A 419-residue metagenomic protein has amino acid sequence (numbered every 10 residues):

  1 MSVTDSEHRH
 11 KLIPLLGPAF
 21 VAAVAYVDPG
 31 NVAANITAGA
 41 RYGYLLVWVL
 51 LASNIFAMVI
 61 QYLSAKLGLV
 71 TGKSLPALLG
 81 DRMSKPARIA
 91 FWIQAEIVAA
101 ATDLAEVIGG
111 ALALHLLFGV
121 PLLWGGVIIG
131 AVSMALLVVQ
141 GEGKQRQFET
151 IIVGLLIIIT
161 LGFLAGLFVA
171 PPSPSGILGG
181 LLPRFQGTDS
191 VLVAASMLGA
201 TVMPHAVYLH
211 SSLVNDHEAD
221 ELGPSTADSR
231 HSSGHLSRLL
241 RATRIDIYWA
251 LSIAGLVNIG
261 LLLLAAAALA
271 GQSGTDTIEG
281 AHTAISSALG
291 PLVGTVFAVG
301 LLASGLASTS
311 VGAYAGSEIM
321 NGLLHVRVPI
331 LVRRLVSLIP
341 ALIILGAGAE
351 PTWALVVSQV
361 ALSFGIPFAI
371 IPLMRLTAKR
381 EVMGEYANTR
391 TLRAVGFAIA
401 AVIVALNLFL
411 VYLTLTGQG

Functional and structural regions predicted by a protein language model:
M1-G30, P86, I157, V193 (+2 more regions): Membrane-interface "cap" regions at the ends of multi-pass membrane proteins
S2, A34-G39, Y62-A87, V139-R146 (+3 more regions): Flexible loop linkers connecting adjacent transmembrane helices in multi-pass alpha-helical membrane transporters
A22, V49-R82, F91-I97: Juxtamembrane transmembrane-helix boundary signature
F56-Q61, P86-E106, L114-Q140, G199-A200 (+1 more regions): Helix-loop-helix module between adjacent transmembrane segments
A57-V70, V214-S229, S252-G280: Extracellular/periplasmic helix-exit of transmembrane alpha-helices
P86-R88, L123-G126, L292-G294, A298 (+2 more regions): Loop-to-transmembrane helix boundary motifs in multi-pass membrane proteins
W92-E96, L117-V139, I157-G162, R327-I343 (+1 more regions): Transmembrane alpha-helical segments of multi-pass small-molecule transport proteins
L156-L182, V191-S212, L373-E381, L406-Q418: Hydrophobic alpha-helical segments and their helix-loop junctions in multi-pass secondary transporters
